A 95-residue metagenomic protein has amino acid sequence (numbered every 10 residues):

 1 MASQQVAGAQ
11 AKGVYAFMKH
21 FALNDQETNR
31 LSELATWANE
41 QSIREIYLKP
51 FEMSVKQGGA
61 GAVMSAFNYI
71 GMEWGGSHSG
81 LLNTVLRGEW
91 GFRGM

Functional and structural regions predicted by a protein language model:
M1-M95: Glycoside hydrolase catalytic-domain context in secreted enzymes
